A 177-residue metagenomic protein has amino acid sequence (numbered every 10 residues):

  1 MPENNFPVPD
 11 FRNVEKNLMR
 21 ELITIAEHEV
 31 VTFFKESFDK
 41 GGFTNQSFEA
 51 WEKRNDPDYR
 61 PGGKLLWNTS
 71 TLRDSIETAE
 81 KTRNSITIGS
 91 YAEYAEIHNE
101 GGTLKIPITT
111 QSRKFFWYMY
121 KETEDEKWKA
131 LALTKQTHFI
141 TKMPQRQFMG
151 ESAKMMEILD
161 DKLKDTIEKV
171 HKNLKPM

Functional and structural regions predicted by a protein language model:
M1-M177: Short, Lys/Arg-rich flexible segments
